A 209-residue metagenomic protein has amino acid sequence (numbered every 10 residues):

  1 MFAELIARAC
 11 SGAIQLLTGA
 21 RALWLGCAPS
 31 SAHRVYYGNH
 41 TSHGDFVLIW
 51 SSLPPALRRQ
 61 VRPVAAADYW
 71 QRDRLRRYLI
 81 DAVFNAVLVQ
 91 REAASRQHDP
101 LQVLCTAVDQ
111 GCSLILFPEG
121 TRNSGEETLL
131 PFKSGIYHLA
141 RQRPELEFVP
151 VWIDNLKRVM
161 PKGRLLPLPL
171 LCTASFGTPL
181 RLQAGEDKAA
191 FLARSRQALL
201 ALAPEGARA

Functional and structural regions predicted by a protein language model:
F2-A3, R8-H40: Helix-to-loop junction immediately C-terminal to a conserved catalytic motif
G26, A67, Q90-E92, W152 (+1 more regions): Residues at the C-termini of beta-strands that transition into short coil/loop
S30-A93: Catalytic core of membrane glycerolipid acyltransferases/transacylases, capturing the structured, soluble-facing
A32-H33, R59, Q110-C112, L146: Short coil/turn segments at beta-strand junctions that form active-site/ligand-binding loops
N39, P118-G120, I153: Short, well-ordered beta-to-alpha junction loops that form the rim of enzyme active sites and present histidine/acidic
Y78, S113, S124-D187: A cross-family acyltransferase "interaction/gating" segment
V87-P131: Internal catalytic-core helix/loop-beta-alpha segment that presents or stabilizes conserved functional determinants
L101-Q102, T106, C172-S195, L200 (+1 more regions): A charged, well-structured terminal subsegment
